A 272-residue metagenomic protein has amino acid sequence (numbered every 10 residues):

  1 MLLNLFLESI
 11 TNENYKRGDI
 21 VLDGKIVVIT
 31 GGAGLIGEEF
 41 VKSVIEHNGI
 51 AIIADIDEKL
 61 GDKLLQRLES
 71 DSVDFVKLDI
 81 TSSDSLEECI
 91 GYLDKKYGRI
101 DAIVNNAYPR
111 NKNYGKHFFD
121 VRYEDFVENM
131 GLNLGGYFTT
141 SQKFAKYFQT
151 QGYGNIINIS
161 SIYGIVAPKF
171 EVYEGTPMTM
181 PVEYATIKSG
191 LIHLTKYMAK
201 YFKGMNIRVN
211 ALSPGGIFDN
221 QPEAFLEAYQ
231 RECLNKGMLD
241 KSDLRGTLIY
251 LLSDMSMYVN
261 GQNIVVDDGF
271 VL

Functional and structural regions predicted by a protein language model:
D19-I52, M198: Canonical Rossmann dinucleotide-binding motif of NAD(H)/NADP(H)-dependent dehydrogenases/reductases, specifically
I100, Y114-F118, R122-V127, Y229: Substrate-binding pocket helix/loop in short-chain dehydrogenase/reductase
N106-Y114, D268-G269: Conserved NAD(P)H cofactor-binding loop of Rossmann-fold oxidoreductase domains
R110, Y123, I157-G190, T195-K203 (+1 more regions): Catalytic loop of short-chain dehydrogenase/reductase
F119-T139, Y153, I157, Y184-T186 (+2 more regions): Catalytic Tyr-X3-Lys loop
L132-T150, S160-G164, A199-K200, G204 (+1 more regions): Amphipathic alpha-helical dimer-interface segment in Rossmann-like NAD(P)H-dependent oxidoreductases
K203, R208, V259-G261: Short, small/polar-rich loop/turn modules that mediate ligand/substrate recognition or access, typified
D240-V271: C-terminal substrate-recognition "lid" of short-chain dehydrogenase/reductases
